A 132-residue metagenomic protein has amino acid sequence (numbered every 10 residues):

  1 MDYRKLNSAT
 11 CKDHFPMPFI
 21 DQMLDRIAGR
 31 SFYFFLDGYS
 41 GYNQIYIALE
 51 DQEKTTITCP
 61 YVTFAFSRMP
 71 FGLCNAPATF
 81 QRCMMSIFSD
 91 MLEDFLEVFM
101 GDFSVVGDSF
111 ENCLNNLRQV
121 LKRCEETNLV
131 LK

Functional and structural regions predicted by a protein language model:
M1-K132: Retroelement reverse transcriptase polymerase core
